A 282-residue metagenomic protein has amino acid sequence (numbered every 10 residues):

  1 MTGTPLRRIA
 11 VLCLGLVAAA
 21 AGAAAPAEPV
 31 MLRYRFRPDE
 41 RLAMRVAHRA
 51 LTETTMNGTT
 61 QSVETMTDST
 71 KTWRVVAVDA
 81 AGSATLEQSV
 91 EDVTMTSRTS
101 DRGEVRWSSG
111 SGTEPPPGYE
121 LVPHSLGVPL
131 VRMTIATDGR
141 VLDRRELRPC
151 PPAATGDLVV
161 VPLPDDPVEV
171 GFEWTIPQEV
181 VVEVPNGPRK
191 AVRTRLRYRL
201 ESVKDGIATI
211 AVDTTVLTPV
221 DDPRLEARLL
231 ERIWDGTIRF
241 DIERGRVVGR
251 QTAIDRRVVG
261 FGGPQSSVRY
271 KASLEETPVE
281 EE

Functional and structural regions predicted by a protein language model:
M1-L6: N-terminal secretory signal peptides that target proteins for export/translocation
R7-R8, R250: Basic side chains
A10-A20: Bacterial N-terminal signal peptides
A25-E282: Signature of exported/secreted
